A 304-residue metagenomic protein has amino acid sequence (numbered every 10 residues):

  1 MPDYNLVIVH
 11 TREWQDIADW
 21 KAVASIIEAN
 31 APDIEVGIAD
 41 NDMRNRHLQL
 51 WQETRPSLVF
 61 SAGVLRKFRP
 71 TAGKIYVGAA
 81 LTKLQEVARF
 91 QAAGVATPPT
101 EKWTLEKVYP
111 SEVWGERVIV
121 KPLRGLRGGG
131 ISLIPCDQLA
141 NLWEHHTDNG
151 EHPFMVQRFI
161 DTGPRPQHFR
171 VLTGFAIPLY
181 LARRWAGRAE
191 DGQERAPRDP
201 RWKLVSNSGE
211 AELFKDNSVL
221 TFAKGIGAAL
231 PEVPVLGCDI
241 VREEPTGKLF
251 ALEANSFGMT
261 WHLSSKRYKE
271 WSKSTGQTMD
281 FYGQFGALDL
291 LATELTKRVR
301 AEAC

Functional and structural regions predicted by a protein language model:
Y4, H10-V113: Conserved N-proximal alpha/beta basic substrate-recognition cap immediately N-terminal to, or forming the N-lobe
E13-Q15, L65-R66, R124-L126, D161-T162 (+4 more regions): Short, solvent-exposed loop/turn segments at secondary-structure junctions
N45-L50, V219-A228: A short, acidic, amphipathic alpha-helical segment used as a generic capping/interface helix at domain edges
F90, E112-I131, E151-P164: ATP-grasp fold ATP-binding core
E106-K107, Q157-T162, D239-V241: Short, solvent-exposed loop/turn elements at beta->coil junctions and helix N-caps that rim active or binding pockets
L133-K224, L249: Phosphate-binding site of ATP-dependent enzymes
R170-L172, G237-V241: Short, surface-exposed charged micro-motifs
L213, E232-V233, R242-C304: C-terminal active-site "lid" helix and adjoining low-complexity regulatory extension at the edge of ATP-using catalytic
